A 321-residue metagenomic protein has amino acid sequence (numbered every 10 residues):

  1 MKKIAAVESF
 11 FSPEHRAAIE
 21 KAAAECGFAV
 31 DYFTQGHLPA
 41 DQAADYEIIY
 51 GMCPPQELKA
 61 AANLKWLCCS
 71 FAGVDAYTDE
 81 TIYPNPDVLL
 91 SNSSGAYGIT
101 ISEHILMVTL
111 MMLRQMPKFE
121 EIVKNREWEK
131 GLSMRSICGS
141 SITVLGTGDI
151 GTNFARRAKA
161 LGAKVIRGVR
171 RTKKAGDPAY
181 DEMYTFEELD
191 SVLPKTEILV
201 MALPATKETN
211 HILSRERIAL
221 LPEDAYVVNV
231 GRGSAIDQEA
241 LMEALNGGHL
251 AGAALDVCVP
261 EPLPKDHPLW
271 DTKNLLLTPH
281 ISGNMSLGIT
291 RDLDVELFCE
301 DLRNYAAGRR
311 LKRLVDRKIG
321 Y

Functional and structural regions predicted by a protein language model:
M1, C138-S141, D224: Phosphate-coordination loops involved in phosphoryl transfer and adenosine-cofactor binding
M1-I48: N-terminal glycine-/charge-rich "phosphate-binding" loop or analogous flexible N-terminal tail
F33-Q42, P55-K59, A179-K195: Short acidic low-complexity segments
Q35-H37, M52-Q56, V74, G168-K174: Short, polar loop motifs at secondary-structure junctions
A44-V123, G131-M134: Phosphate/diphosphate ligand-binding glycine-rich loop within oxidoreductases
L89, F119-N153, E182: Glycine-rich NAD(P)-binding loop of Rossmann-like domains
L89-H104, K118, E261-Y321: C-terminal helix-to-coil terminal segments
T172-P268: Rossmann-like adenosine-cofactor binding region
